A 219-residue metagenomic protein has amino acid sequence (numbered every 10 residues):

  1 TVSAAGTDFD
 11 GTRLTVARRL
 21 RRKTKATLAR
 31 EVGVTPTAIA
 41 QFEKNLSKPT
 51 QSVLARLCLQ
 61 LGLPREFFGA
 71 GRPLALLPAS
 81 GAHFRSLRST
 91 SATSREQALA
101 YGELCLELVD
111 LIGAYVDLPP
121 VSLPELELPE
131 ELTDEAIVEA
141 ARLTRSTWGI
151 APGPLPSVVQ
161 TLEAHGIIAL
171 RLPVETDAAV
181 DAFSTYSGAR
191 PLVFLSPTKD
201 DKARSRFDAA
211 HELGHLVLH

Functional and structural regions predicted by a protein language model:
T1-H219: Short juxta-domain linker segments that transition from a proline/glycine-rich, charged coil into a short amphipathic
